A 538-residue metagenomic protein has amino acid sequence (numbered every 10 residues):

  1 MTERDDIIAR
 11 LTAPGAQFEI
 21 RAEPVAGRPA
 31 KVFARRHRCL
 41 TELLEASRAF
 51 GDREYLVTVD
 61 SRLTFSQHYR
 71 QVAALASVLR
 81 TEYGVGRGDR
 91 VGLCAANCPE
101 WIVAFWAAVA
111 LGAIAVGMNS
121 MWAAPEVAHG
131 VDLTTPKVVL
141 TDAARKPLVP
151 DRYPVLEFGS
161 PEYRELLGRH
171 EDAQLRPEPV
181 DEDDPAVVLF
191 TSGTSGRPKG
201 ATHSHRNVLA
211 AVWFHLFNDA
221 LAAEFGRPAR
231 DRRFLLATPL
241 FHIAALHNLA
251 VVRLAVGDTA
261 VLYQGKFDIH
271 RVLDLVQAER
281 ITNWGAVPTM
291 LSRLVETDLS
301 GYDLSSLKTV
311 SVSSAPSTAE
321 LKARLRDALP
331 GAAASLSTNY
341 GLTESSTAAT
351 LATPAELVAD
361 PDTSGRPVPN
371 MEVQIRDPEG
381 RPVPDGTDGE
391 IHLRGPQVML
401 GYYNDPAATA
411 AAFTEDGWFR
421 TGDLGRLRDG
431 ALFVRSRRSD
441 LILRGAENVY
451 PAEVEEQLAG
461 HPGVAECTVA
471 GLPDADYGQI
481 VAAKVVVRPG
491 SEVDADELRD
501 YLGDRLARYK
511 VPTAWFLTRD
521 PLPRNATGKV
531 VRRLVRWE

Functional and structural regions predicted by a protein language model:
V32-R36, D52-C98, I102-W106, A123-A128: Conserved AMP-binding/adenylate-forming core of the ANL superfamily
T64-S66, A186-F214: Conserved AMP-binding A3 loop
W122, V139, W284, G395 (+4 more regions): AMP-binding/adenylate-forming catalytic core of the ANL superfamily
A144-E182, R197-P198, L209: ANL superfamily adenylate-forming
E171-F190, R197, E224-R233, M371: Conserved pre-ATP/AMP-binding loop-to-beta segment of ANL
L209-R233, F241-T282, T297: Conserved AMP-binding/adenylation subdomain of ANL enzymes
D258, A278-A286, E296-A359, E372: Gly/Ser/Thr-rich phosphate-binding loop
A507-K529: AMP-binding/adenylate-forming catalytic domain of the ANL superfamily
